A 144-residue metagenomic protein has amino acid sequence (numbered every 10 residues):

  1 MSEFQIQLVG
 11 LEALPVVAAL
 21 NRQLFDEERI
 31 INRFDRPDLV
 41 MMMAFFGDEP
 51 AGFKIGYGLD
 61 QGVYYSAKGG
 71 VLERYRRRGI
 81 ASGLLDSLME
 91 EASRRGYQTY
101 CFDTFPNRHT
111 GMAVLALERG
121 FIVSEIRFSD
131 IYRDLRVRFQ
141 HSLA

Functional and structural regions predicted by a protein language model:
M1-E12, S142-A144: Conserved N-terminal entry element of GNAT/NAT acetyltransferase domains
L8-V63, A67, L72: Acetyl-CoA-dependent GNAT
V71, R77-E90, E118: Conserved acetyl-CoA-binding loop-helix of GNAT-fold acetyltransferases
A92-F105: Conserved GNAT acetyl-CoA-binding A-motif
F102-M112, I131: Conserved beta-strand-loop-alpha-helix junction that forms the acyl-donor binding cleft
G111-V123, S129: Short acidic, glycine/proline-enriched helix-loop-strand junctions
R119, F128-A144: C-terminal "cap" of GNAT-fold acetyltransferases
